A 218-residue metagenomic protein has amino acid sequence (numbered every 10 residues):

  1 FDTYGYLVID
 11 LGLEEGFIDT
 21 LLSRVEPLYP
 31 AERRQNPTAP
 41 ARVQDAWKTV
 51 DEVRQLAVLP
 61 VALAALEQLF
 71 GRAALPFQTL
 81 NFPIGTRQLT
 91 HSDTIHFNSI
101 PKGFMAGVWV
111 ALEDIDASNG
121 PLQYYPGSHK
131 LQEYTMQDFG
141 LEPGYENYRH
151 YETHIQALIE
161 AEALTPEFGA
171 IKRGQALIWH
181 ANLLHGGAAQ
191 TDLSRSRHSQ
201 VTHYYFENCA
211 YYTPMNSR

Functional and structural regions predicted by a protein language model:
D2-Y4, D10-P101, M215: Non-heme Fe(II)-dependent double-stranded beta-helix
A31, Y134-G140, R173-I178, N182-R218: Non-heme Fe(II)/2-oxoglutarate
R72, I84-R87, D114-A117, K130 (+3 more regions): Short, charged/polar surface micro-motifs in flexible loops or helix N-caps
N81, S92-T94, V110-D114, P126: Short, structured patches in soluble enzyme cores that scaffold and shape functional sites
S92-I95, W109-V110, A163-T165, L184-G187: Glycine-rich, charged/polar anion/phosphate-binding loops that engage phosphate groups from diverse ligands
D93-M105, L164, I171, R195-S196: A short beta-loop-beta micro-motif enriched in histidine and acidic residues
I100-A117, A170-R173, I178, H203-N208: Short, conserved beta-strand element in jelly-roll/cupin
S118-L184: Double-stranded beta-helix
